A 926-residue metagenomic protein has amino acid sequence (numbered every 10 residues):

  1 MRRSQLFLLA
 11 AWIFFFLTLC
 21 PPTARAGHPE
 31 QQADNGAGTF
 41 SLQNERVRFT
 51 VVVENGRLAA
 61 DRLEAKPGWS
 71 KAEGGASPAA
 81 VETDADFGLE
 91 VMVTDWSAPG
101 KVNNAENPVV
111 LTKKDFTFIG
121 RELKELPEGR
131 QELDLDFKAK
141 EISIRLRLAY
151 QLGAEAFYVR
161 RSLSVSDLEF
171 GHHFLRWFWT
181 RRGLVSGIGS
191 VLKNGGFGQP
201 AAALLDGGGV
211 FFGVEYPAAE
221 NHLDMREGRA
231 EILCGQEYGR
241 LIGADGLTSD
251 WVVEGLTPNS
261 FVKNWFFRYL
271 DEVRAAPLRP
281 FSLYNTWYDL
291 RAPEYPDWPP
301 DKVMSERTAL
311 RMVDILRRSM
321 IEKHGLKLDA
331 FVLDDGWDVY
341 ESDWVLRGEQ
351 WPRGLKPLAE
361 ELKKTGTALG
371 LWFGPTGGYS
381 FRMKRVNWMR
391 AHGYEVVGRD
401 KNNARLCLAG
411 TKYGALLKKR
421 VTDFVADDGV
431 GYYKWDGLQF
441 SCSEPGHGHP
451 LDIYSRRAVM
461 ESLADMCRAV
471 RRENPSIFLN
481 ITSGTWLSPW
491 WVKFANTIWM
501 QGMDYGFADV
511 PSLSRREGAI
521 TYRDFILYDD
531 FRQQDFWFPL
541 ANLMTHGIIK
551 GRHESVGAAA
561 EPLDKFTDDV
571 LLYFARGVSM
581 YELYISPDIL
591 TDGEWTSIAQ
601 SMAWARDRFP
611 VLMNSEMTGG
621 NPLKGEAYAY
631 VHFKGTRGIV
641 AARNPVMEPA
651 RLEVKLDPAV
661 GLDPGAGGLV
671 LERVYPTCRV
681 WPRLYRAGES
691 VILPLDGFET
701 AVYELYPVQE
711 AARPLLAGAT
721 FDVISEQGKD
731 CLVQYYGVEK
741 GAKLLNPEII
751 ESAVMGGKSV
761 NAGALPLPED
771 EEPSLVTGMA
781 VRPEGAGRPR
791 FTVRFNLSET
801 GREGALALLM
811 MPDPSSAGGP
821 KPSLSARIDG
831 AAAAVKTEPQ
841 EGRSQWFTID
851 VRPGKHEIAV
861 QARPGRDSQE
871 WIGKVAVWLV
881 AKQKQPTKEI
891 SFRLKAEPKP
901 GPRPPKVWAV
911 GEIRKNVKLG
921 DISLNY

Functional and structural regions predicted by a protein language model:
P29, V53, L126-P127, Q131-S186 (+1 more regions): Acidic, contiguous internal or C-terminal segments within carbohydrate-active enzymes that form a structured patch used
A33-G36, S41-Q43, L168, F178-T180 (+4 more regions): Beta-strand-rich recognition/accessory modules
A37-D136, I750-L775: Acidic-aromatic substrate-binding/catalytic surfaces of carbohydrate-active enzymes
N44, L63, A244-D250, L463-R679 (+1 more regions): Active-site-proximal substrate-binding groove within the catalytic cores of carbohydrate-active enzymes
P258-A330, D334-D338: An acidic-aromatic substrate-binding cleft motif
P277-P280, Y284, K327-E361, R382-K412 (+1 more regions): Aromatic- and acidic-residue-enriched carbohydrate-binding clefts of CAZyme catalytic domains
Y284, Y288-T308, A368-D428, S514-R515: Active-site-adjacent "subsite" loops/lids of carbohydrate-active enzymes
S615-E626, G635-R637, A642-A805, M811-E870 (+1 more regions): C-terminal beta-sandwich/jelly-roll accessory domains of carbohydrate-active enzymes
